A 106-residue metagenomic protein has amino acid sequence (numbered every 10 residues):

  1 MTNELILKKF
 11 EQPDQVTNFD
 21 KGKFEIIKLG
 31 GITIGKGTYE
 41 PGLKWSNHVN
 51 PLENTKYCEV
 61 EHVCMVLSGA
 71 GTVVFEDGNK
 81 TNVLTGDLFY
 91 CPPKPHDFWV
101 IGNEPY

Functional and structural regions predicted by a protein language model:
M1-T38, S46: A short, N-terminal "cap"/entry segment at the start of jelly-roll beta-barrel domains of the cupin/DSBH fold
I32, P51-D77: Glycine- and acidic-residue-biased ligand/ion/polar-headgroup-sensing regions
K36-C58, P93: Conserved short histidine dyad/triad with adjacent acidic residue
G37, E76-G78, I101-N103: Surface loops and adjacent helix of pleckstrin homology
F75-K94: Short acidic-glycine-tyrosine-enriched beta hairpin
P92-Y106: Ligand-binding loop in jelly-roll beta-barrel domains
